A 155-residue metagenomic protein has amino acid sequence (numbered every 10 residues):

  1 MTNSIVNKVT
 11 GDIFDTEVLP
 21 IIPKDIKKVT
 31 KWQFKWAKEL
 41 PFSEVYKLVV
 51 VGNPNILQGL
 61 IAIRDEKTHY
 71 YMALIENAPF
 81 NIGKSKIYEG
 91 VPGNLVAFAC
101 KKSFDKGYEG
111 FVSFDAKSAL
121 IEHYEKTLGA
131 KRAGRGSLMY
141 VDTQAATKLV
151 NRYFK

Functional and structural regions predicted by a protein language model:
M1-K86, N94, K101-F111, D115 (+1 more regions): Non-catalytic substrate-recognition and accessory regions of acyl/acetyltransferase enzymes
V91: Short beta-strand-alpha-helix junction that forms the catalytic/metal-binding core of metal-dependent nuclease domains
